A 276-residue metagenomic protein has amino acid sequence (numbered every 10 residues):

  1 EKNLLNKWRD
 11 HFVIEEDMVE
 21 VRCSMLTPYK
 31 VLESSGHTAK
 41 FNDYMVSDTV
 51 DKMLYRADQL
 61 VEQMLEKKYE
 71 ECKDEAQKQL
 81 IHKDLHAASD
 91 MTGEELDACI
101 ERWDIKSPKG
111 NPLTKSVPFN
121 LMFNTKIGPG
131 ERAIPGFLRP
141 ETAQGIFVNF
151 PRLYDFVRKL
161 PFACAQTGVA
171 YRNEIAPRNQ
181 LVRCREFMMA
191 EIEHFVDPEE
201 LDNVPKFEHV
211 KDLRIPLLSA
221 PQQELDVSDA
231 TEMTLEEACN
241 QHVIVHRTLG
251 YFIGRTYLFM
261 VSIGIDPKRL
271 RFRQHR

Functional and structural regions predicted by a protein language model:
E1-R276: TRNA-recognition modules of translation machinery and tRNA-sensing kinases, especially anticodon-binding
